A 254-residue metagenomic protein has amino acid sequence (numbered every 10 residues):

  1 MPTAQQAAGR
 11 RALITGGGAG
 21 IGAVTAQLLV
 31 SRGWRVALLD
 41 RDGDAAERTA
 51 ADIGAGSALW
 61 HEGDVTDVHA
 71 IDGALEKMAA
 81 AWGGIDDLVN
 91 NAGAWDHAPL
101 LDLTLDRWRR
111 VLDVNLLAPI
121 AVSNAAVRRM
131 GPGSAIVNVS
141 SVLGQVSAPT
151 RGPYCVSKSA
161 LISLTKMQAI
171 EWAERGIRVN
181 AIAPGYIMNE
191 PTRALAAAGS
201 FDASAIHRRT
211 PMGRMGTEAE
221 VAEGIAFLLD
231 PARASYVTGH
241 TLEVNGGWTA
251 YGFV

Functional and structural regions predicted by a protein language model:
P2-A4, V146, R233, T238-V254: Short C-terminal tail/terminal secondary-structure segment of NAD(P)H-dependent dehydrogenase/reductase domains
V89, A173, R178, V237-T238: Short, small/polar-rich loop/turn modules that mediate ligand/substrate recognition or access, typified
P99-L100, R107-R109, I206: Substrate-binding pocket helix/loop in short-chain dehydrogenase/reductase
S123, S157, T165: Active-site helix of classical SDR
R128, I170-E174: Alpha-helical segment proximal to the catalytic Tyr-Lys
S141: Residue(s) in the substrate-gating loop at a strand-loop-helix junction that position the organic substrate next
A181, S204-R233, V237, V244-G246: C-terminal helical subdomain
